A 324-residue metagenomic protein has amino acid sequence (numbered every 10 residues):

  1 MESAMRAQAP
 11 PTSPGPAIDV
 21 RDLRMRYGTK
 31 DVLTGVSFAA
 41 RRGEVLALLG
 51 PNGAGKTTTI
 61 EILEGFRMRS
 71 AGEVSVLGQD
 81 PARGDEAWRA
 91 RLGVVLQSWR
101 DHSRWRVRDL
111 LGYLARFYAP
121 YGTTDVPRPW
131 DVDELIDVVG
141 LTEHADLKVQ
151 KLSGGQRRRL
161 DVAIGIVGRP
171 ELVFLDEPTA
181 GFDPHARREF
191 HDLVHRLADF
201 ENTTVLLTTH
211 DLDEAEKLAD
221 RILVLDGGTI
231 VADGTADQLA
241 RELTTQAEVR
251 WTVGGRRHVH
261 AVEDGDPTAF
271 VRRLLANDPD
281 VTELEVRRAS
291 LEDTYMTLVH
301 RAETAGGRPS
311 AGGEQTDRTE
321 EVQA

Functional and structural regions predicted by a protein language model:
E64: Helix-to-loop junction immediately C-terminal to a conserved catalytic motif
G112, R116-A119, T124-H144: Conserved ABC ATPase "signature" region
V173-E177: Catalytic Walker B motif of ABC-type/P-loop ATPase nucleotide-binding domains
R188-E201: Helical segment within the ABC ATPase nucleotide-binding domain
D233-G234: ABC ATPase "signature
Q238-P309, G313-E314, R318, A324: Short, charged/small-residue-rich alpha-helical element at the C-terminal edge of ABC transporter nucleotide-binding
